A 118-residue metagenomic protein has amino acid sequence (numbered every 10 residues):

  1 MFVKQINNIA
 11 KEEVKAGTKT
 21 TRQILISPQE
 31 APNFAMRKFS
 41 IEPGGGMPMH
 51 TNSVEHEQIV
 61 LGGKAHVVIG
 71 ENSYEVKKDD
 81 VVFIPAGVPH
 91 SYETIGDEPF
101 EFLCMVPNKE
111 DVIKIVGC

Functional and structural regions predicted by a protein language model:
M1-N33, V116-C118: A short, N-terminal "cap"/entry segment at the start of jelly-roll beta-barrel domains of the cupin/DSBH fold
I26-P28, M47-N52, E93-I95, I115: Short histidine-centered beta-strand/loop micro-motifs that create catalytic or ligand/metal-coordination sites
R37-N52, A86: Conserved short histidine dyad/triad with adjacent acidic residue
K38, F83, E98-I113: A short hydrophobic beta-strand segment most commonly corresponding to one strand of the jelly-roll/cupin
F39, K64, N72-Y74: Well-ordered beta-strand scaffold positions
P48-M49, V67-V68, I84, H90-D97: Short beta-strand His + acidic residue motifs that chelate non-heme Fe in jelly-roll/DSBH and cupin folds
E55-H56, V60-A65, G70: Glycine- and acidic-residue-biased ligand/ion/polar-headgroup-sensing regions
N72-A86: Short acidic-glycine-tyrosine-enriched beta hairpin
